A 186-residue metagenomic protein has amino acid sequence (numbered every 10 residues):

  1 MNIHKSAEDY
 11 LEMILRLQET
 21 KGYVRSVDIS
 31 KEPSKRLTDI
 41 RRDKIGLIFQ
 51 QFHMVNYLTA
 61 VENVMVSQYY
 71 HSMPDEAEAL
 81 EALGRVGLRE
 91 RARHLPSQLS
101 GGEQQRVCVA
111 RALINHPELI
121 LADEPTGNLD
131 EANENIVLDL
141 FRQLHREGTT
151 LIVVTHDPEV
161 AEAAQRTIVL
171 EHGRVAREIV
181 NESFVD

Functional and structural regions predicted by a protein language model:
M1-D9: Short alpha-helical segments that sit at the start of domains
I3, K21-G22, L37: Residue-level marker of regulatory loop/turn positions in helix-turn-helix DNA-binding domains and in histidine
E8, E12, D139: Short, contiguous clusters of charged residues that form electrostatic/catalytic patches at enzyme active sites, used
M13-L17: Short amphipathic alpha-helical elements of helix-turn-helix/winged-helix folds
E19, H172: Short, conserved catalytic or interaction motifs in soluble domains
G22-D28: Short acidic, hydrophobic short linear motifs in intrinsically disordered regions
K31-L170: ABC family nucleotide-binding domain
R174-D186: Conserved beta-strand-loop-alpha-helix hinge in the C-terminal portion of ABC ATPase nucleotide-binding domains
